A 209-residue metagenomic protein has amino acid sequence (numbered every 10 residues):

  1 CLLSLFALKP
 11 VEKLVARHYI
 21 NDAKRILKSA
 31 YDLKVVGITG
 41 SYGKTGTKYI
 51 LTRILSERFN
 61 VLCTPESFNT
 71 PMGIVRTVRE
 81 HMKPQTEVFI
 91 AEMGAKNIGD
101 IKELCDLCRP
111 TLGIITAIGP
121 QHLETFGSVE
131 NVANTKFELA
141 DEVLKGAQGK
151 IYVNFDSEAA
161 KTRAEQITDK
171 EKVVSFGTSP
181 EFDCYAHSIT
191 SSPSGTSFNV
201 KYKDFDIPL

Functional and structural regions predicted by a protein language model:
L3-L33, R53-E138: ATP-dependent carboxylate-amine ligase catalytic core
V35-L55: Glycine-rich phosphate-binding P-loop
G37-T39, E87-I90, P208-L209: Short, contiguous strand/loop micro-motifs
T39-S41, T47, T64, T116 (+1 more regions): Ser/Thr-centric signal marking residues that sit in or immediately flank functional binding/regulatory motifs
Y42, F68, N97, P180-F182 (+1 more regions): Residue-level detector of flexible, active-site-proximal loop/helix-junction positions within diverse enzyme catalytic
I115-L209: Acidic, Mg2+-coordinating active-site environments of NTP-dependent enzymes
